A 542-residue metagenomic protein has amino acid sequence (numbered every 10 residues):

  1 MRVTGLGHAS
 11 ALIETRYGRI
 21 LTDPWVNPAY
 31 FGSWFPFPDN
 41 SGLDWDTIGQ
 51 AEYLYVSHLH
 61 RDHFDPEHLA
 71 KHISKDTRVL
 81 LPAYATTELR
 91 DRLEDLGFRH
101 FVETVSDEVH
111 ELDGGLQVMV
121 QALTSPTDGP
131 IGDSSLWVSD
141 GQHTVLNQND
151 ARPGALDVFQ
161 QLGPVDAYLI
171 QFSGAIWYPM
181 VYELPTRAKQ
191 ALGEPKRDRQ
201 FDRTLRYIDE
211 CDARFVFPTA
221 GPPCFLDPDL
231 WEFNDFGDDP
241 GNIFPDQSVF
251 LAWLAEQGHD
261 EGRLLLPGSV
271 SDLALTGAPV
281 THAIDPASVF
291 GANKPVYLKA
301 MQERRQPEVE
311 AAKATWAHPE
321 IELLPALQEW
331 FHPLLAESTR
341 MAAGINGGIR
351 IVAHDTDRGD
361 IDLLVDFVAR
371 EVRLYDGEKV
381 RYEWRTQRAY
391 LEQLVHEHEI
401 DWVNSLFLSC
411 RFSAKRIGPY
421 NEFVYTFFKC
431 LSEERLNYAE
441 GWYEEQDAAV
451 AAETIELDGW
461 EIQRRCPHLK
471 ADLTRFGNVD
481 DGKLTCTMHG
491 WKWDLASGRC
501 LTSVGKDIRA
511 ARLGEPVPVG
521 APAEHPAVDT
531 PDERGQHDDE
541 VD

Functional and structural regions predicted by a protein language model:
M1-G42, E433-I455, E540-V541: Zn-dependent metallo-beta-lactamase
G5-R16, H110-D166: Catalytic core of the metallo-beta-lactamase
R16-L59, P66-K71, D128, R152-P164 (+3 more regions): Pre-active-site segment of Zn-dependent metallo-hydrolases
S33-L81, Q161-A191, V403, D480-T485: Active-site metal-binding motif and surrounding structural segment of the metallo-beta-lactamase
D65-H68, E445-H525, D529, H537-D542: Rieske [2Fe-2S] iron-sulfur-binding domain
L80-L81, L156-G258: Cap/insert and terminal regions of metallo-dependent hydrolase folds
P82-H143, P245, A252, E261-L265 (+2 more regions): Metallo-beta-lactamase
S271-R465, D472-F476, L484: Feature captures hydrophobic
